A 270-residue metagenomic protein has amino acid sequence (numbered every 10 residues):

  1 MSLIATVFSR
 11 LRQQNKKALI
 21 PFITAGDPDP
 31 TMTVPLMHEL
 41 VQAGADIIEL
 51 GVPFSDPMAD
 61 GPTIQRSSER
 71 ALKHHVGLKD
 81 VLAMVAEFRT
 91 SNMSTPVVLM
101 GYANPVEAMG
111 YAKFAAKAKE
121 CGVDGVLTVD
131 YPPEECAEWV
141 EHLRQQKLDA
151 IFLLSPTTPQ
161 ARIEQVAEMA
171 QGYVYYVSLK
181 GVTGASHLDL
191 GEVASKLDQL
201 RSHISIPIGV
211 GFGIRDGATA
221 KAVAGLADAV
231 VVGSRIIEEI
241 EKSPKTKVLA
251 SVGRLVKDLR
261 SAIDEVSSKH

Functional and structural regions predicted by a protein language model:
M1-L11, P30, S55-R66, K73-F88 (+6 more regions): Active-site-adjacent beta->alpha loops and helix N-cap segments on the catalytic face of soluble alpha/beta enzymes
Q14-I20, N92-Y102, L143-L153, R201-G211: Short beta-strand/loop segments at the ligand-binding rim of alpha/beta enzyme cores
L19-T33, V98-G110, D149-T158: Active-site mouth loops of central-metabolism enzymes
P21, L40, G51, A118 (+3 more regions): Conserved, mostly hydrophobic/aromatic
P30-L40, T158-E168, V210, I214-V230: Catalytic cores of alpha/beta
A43, C121, M169, H203 (+1 more regions): Structural motif
A45-D56, V123-L127, P132, V174-G184 (+2 more regions): Glycine-rich phosphate-binding active-site loops on the catalytic face of alpha/beta enzymes
D198-S205, R215-H270: Alpha/beta catalytic cores of nucleotide-metabolism and tRNA/nucleoside-modifying enzymes
